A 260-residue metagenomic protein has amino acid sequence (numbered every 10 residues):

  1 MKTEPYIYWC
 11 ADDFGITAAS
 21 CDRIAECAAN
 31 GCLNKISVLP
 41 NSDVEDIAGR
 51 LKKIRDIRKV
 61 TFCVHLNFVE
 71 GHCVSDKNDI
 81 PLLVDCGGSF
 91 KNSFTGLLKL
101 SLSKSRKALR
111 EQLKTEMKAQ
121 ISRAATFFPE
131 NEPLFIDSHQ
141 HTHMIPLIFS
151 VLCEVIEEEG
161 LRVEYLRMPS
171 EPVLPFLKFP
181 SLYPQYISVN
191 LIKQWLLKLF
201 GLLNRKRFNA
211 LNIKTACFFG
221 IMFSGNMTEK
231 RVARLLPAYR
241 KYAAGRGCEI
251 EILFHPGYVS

Functional and structural regions predicted by a protein language model:
K2-G71: Active-site beta->alpha N-cap acidic-glycine motif
Y6-Y8, L33-S37, K59-H65, P133-D137 (+3 more regions): Structural preference for beta-strand elements that scaffold enzyme active sites
D12-F14, L39-N41, H65-V69, H139-H143 (+3 more regions): Active-site beta-loop-alpha junctions enriched in small/polar residues
I24-N30, I47-C63, P81-G88, A125-P129 (+3 more regions): Acidic (Asp/Glu)-rich catalytic clusters
S75-R106: Active-site gating loops and adjacent loop-to-helix segments of metal-dependent hydrolytic enzymes
L97-F128: Cap/lid and interdomain-hinge subdomains that line or gate substrate/regulatory clefts in soluble alpha/beta enzymes
K118-N212, F223, E229: Catalytic domains of cell-wall/extracellular-matrix polysaccharide-remodeling enzymes, centered on de-N-acetylation
I121, S224-G247: A short, acidic, amphipathic alpha-helical segment used as a generic capping/interface helix at domain edges
